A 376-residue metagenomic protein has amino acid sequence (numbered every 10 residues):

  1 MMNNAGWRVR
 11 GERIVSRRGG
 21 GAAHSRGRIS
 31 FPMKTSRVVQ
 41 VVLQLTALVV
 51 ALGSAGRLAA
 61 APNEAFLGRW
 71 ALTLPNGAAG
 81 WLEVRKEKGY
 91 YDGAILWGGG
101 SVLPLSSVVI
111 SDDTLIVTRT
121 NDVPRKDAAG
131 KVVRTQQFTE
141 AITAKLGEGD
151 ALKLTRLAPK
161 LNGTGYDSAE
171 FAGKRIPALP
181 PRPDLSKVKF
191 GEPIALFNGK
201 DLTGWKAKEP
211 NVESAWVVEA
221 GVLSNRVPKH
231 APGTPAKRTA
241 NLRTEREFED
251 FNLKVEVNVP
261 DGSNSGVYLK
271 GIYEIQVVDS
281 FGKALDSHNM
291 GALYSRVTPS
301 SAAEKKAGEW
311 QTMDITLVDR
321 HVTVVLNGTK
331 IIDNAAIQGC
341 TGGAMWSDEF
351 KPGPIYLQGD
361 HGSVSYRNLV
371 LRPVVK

Functional and structural regions predicted by a protein language model:
M2, M33-R37: Positively charged n-region of N-terminal signal peptides that target proteins for export
R17-R18: Short linear segments in intrinsically disordered or otherwise low-structure-confidence regions
G21-A23, R37, V41: Intrinsic low-complexity/disordered segments
A22-P32: Short, Lys/Arg-enriched N-terminal segments with co-localized hydrophobic residues within the first ~10-30 amino acids
V42-S54: Bacterial N-terminal signal peptides
G56-A60: Sec/Tat signal peptide C-region and signal peptidase I cleavage site
A61-K376: Carbohydrate-interacting regions of secretory-pathway proteins
